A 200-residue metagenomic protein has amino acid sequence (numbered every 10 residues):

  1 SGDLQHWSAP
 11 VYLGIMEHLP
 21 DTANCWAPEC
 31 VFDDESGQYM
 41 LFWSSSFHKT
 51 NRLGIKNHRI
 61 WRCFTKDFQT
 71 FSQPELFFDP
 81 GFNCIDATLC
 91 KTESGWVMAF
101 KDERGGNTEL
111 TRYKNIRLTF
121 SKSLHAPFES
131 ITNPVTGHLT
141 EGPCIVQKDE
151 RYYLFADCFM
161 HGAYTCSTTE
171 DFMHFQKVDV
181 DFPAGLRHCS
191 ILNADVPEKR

Functional and structural regions predicted by a protein language model:
S1-A27, V31-T140, Q147-R200: Beta-rich carbohydrate-recognition and catalytic domains
